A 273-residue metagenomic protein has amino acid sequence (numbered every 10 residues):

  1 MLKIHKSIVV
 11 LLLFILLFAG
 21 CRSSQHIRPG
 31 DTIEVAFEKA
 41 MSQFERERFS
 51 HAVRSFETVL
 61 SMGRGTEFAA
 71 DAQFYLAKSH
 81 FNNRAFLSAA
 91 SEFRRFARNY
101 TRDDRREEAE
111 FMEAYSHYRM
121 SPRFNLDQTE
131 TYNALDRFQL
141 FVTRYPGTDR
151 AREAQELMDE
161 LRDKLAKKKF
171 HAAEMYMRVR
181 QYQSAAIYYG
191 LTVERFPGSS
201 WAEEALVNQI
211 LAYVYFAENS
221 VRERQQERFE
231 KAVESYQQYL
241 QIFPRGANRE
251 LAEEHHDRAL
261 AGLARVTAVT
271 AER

Functional and structural regions predicted by a protein language model:
L2-H5, L17-R273: Acidic, polar-rich low-complexity tracts and alpha-helical solenoid repeat scaffolds
H5-L11: Sec-dependent signal peptide recognition, specifically the positively charged N-region followed immediately by
